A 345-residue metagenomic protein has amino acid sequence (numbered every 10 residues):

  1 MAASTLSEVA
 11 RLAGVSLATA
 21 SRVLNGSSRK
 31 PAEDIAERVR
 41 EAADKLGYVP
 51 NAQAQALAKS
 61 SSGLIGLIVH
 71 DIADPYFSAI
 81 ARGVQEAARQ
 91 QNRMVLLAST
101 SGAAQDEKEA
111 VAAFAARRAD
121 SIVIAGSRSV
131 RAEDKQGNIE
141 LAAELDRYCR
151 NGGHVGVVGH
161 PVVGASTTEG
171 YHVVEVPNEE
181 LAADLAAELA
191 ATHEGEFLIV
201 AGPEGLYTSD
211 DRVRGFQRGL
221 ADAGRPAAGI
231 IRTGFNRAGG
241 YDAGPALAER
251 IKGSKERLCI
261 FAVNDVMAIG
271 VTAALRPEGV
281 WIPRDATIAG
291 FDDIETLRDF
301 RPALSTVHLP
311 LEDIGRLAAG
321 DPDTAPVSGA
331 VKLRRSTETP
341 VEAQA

Functional and structural regions predicted by a protein language model:
M1-S4, L64-A187: Alpha-helical recognition/docking segments in bacterial nutrient-uptake and carbohydrate-utilization systems
M1-S60, A345: N-terminal helix-turn-helix DNA-binding module of bacterial transcription factors
T19-S21, A58-I72, H172, G195-P203: Short beta-strand segments enriched in small/hydrophobic residues
H70-A79, A98-D106, S129-A132, H160-V163 (+6 more regions): Hinge/beta->alpha junction and helix N-cap segments in small-molecule ligand-binding domains
G170-Y171, E249-A345: Flexible loop/turn connectors
E196, A227-G229, I282-T287: Short acidic capping loops at alpha-helix termini that bridge into adjacent secondary structure
